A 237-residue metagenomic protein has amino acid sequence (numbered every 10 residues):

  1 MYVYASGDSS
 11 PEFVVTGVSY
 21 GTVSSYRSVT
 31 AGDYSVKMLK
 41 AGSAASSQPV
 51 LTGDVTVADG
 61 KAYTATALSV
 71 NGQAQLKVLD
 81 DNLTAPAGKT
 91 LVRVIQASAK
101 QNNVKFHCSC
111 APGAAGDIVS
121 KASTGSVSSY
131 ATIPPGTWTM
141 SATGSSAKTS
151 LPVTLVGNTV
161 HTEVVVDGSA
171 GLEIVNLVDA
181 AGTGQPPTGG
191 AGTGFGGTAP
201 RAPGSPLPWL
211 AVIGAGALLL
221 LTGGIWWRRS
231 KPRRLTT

Functional and structural regions predicted by a protein language model:
M1-T237: Intrinsically disordered, low-complexity polar regions and short flexible loop motifs
